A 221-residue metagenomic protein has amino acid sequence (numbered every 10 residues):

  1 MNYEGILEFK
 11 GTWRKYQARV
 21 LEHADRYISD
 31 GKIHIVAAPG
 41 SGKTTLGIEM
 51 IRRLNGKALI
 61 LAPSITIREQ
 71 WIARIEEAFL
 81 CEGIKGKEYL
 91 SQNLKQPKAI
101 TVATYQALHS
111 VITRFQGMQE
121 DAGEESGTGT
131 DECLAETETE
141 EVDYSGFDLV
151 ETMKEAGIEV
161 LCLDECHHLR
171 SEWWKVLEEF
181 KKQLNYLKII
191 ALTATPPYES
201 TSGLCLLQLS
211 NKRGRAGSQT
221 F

Functional and structural regions predicted by a protein language model:
M1-I35: Conserved pre-motif I regulatory segment
S29-M50: Walker A/P-loop
H34, L80-Q92: Conserved RecA-like helicase motor-core motifs
G40, P63, A194-T195: Conserved H-loop
L46-E49, R53-E77, A107, Y198: Conserved Walker A/P-loop ATP-binding site and its immediately adjacent core in helicase/helicase-like ATPase domains
P97-R114: Conserved two-lobed SF2 helicase motor
Q106-A107, Q119-A191: SF2 helicase catalytic motif II
H168-F221: Post-DEXD/H (motif II) to motif III coupling segment of the RecA-like Helicase ATP-binding lobe
